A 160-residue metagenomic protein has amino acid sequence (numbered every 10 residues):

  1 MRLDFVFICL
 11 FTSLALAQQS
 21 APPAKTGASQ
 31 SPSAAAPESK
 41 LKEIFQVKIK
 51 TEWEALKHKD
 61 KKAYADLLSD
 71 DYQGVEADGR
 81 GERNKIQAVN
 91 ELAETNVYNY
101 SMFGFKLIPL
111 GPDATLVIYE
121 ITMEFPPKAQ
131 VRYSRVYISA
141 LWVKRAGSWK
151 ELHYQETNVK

Functional and structural regions predicted by a protein language model:
R2-C9: Sec-dependent signal peptide recognition, specifically the positively charged N-region followed immediately by
C9-A17: Hydrophobic h-region of N-terminal signal peptides that target proteins for export in Gram-negative bacteria
Q18-D71: Short, low-complexity N-terminal intrinsically disordered segments enriched in polar/charged residues
S20-P23, R135-K160: Short beta-strand edge/turn micro-motifs at domain boundaries
E52, Y64, Y72, A88 (+2 more regions): Hydrophobic pocket/interface hotspot
L56, L68-E82, A93-T95: A short gly/proline-enriched turn/hairpin at secondary-structure junctions
Y72, G79-G81, A114, T122-F125 (+1 more regions): Solvent-exposed loop/turn segments at secondary-structure junctions within structured extracellular/periplasmic domains
N90-Q130: Surface-exposed, charged secondary-structure patches
